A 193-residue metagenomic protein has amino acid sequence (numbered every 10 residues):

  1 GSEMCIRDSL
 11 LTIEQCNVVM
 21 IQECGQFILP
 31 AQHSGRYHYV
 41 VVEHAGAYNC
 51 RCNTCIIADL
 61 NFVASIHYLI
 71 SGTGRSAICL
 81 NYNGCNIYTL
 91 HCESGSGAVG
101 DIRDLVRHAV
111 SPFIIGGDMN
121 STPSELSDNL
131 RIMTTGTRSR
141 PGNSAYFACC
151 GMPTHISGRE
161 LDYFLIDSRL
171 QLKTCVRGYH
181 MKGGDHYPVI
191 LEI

Functional and structural regions predicted by a protein language model:
G1-S34: N-terminal, active-site-proximal structural segment of metallo-dependent hydrolase catalytic domains
S2-E3, R7-D8, N49-I193: Active-site regions of metal-assisted phosphoester/phosphodiester hydrolases, unifying DNase/endonuclease modules
E14-V18, Y37, C85-N86, V110-P112: Loop/turn elements at helix/coil->beta-strand transitions in domains of secreted/extracellular proteins
C24-I28, H44-A47, L90: Short active-site-proximal "capping" loops at secondary-structure junctions
A31-Y39, N129-T134: Glycine-rich, phosphate-binding/catalytic loops in enzymes
R36-G46, A64-Y68: A short acidic/basic microdomain associated with nuclease active sites
